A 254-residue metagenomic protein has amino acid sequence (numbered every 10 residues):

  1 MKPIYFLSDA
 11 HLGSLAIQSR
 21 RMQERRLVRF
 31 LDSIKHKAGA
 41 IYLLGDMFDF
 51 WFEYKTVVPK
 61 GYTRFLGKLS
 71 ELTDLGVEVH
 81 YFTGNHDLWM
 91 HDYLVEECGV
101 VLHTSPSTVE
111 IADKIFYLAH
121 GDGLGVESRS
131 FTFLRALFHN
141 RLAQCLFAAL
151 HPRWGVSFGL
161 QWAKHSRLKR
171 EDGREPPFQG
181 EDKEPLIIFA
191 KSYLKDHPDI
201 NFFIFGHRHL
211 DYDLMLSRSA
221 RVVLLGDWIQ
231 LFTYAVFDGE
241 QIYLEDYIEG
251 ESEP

Functional and structural regions predicted by a protein language model:
K2-P3, L7, L12-I111: Core catalytic region of metal-dependent phosphoesterases/phosphodiesterases, especially metallo-beta-lactamase-like
P3-H11, I115-D122, V222-G226: Active-site-proximal beta-strand elements of phosphoester/diester hydrolases
D9, D46, G84, H120 (+2 more regions): Active-site glycine-centered loops adjacent to acidic/histidine catalytic or metal-binding residues that shape
D49-L72, K169-I200: N-terminal short leaders/motifs
L88-D92, L118-A119, G125-S128: Short, well-ordered, mixed-charge alpha-helical segments that flank or form enzyme active sites
V101-T104, D122, E127-R141, D182-Y247: Conserved beta-sheet core of the metallophosphoesterase superfamily
G121-L186: Active-site-proximal loop/helix segment associated with metal-binding centers of metalloenzymes
E249-P254: C-terminal regulatory/interaction regions
